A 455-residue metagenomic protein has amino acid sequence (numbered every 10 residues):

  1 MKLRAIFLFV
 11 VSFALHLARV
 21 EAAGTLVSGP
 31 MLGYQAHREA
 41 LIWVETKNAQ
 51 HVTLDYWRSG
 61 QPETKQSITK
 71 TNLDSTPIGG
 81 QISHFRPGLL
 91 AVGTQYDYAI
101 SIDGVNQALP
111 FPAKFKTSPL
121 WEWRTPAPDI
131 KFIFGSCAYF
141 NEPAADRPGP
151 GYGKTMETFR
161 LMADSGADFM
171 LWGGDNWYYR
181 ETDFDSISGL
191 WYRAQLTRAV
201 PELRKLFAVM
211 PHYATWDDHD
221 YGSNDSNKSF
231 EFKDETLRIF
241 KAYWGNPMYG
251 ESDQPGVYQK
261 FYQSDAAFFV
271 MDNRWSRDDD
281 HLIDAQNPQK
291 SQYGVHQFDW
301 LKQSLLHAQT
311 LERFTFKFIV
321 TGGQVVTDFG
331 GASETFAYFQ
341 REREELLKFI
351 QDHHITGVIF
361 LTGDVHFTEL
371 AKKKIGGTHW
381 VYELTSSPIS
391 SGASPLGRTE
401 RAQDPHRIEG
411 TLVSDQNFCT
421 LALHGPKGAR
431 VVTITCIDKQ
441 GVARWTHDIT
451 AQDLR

Functional and structural regions predicted by a protein language model:
M1-F7: Bacterial N-terminal signal peptides that target proteins for export
F7-H16: Bacterial N-terminal signal peptides
L17-A22: Sec/Tat signal peptide C-region and signal peptidase I cleavage site
A23-R455: Metal-dependent phosphoester/phosphodiester hydrolase catalytic core
